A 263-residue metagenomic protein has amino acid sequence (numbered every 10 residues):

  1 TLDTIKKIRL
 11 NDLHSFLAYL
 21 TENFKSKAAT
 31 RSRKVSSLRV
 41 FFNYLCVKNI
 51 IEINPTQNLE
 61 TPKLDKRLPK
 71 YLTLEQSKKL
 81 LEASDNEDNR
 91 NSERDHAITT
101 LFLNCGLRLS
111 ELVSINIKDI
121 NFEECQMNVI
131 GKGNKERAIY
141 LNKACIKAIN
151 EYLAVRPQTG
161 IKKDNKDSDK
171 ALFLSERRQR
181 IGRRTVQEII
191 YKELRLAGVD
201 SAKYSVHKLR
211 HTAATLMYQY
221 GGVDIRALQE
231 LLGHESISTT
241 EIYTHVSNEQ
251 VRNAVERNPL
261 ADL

Functional and structural regions predicted by a protein language model:
T1-L263: Conserved catalytic core of the tyrosine transesterase superfamily
